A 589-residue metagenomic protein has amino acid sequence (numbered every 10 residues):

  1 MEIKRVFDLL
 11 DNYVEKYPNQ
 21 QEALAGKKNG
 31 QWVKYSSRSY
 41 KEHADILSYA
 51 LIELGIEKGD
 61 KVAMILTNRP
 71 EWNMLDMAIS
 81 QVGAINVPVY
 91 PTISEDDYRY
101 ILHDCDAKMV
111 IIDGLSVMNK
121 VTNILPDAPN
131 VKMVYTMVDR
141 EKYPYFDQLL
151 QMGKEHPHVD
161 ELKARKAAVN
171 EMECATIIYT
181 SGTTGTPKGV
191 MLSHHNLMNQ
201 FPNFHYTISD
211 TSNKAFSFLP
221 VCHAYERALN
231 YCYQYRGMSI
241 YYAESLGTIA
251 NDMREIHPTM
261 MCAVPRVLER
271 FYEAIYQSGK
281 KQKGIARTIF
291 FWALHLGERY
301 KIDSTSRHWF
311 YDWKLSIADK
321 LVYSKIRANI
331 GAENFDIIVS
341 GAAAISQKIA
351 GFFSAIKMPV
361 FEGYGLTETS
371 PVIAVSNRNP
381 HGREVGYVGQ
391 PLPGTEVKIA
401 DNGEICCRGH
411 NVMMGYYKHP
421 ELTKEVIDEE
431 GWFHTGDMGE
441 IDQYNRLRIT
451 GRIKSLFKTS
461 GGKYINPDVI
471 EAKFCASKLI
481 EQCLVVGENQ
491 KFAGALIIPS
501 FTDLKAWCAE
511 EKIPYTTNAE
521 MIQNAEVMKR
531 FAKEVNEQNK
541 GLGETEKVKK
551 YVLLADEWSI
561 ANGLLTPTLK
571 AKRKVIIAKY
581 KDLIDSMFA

Functional and structural regions predicted by a protein language model:
E2, Q81-M152, R530, E537: Structural core segment of the AMP-binding/adenylate-forming
N19-E22, T136, K154-Y179, T186 (+1 more regions): Conserved pre-ATP/AMP-binding loop-to-beta segment of ANL
A23-R69, N73-M77, S94-R99, D147-K154 (+1 more regions): Conserved AMP-binding/adenylate-forming core of the ANL superfamily
N29, M118-E171, I275-K325: ANL superfamily adenylate-forming
K34-R38, A175-F201: Conserved AMP-binding A3 loop
M198-S217, V221-Y323: Conserved AMP-binding/adenylation subdomain of ANL enzymes
T259-C262, A274-G382, E481: Gly/Ser/Thr-rich phosphate-binding loop
P391-T459, A476: Conserved ATP-binding/catalytic segment of the ANL
